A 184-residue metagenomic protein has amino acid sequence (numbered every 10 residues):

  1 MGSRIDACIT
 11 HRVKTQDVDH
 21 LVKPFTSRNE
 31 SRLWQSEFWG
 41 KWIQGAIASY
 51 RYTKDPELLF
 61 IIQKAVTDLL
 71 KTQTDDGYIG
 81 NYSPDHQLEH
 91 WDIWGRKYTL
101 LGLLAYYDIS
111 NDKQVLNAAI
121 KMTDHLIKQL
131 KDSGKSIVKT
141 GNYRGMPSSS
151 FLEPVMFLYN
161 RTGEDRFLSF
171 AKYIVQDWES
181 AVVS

Functional and structural regions predicted by a protein language model:
M1-S184: Glycan-recognition and catalytic cores of secretory/periplasmic carbohydrate-active enzymes
